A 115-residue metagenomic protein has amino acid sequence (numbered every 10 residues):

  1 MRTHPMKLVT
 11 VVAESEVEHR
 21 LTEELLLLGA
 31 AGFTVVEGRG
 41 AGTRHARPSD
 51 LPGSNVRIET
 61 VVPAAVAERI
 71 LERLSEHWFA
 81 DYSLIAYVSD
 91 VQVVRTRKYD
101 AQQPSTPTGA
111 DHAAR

Functional and structural regions predicted by a protein language model:
M1-R115: Positively charged, small/polar-rich N-terminal and surface patches that mediate targeting and assembly and bind
